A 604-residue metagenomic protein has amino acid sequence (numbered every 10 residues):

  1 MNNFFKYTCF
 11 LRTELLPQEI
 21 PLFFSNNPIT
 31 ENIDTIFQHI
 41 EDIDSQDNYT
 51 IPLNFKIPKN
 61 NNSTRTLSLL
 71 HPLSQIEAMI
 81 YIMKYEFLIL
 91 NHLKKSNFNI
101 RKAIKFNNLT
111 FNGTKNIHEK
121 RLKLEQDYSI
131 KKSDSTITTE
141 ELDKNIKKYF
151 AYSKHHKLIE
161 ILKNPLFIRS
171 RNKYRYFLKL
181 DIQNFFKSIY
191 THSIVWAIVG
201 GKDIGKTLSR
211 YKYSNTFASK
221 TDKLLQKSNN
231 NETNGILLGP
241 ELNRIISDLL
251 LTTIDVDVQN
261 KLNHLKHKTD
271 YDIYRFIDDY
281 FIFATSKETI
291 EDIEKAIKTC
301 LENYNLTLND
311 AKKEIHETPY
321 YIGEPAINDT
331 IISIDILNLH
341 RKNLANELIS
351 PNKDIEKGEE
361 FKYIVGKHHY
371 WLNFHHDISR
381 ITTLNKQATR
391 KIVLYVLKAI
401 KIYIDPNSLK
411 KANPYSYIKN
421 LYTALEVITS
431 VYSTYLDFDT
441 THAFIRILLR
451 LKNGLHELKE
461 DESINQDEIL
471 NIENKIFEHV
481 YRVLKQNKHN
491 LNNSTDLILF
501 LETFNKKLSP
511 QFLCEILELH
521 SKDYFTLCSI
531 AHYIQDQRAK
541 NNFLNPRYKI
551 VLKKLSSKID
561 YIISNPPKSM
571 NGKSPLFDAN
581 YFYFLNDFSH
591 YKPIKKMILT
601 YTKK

Functional and structural regions predicted by a protein language model:
M1-N215, S219-L238, L242: Conserved two-metal-ion catalytic palm core of "right-hand" nucleic acid polymerases, unifying RNA-dependent RNA
T66, L70, K268-D272, T307: Short, surface-exposed helix-loop/turn micro-motifs enriched in polar/charged residues
F87, N263-H264, L306: Short aromatic/hydrophobic-glycine micro-motifs
R169-I277, F283-E294, N343-A579, F584-K603: Conserved polymerase palm-domain catalytic core
S193-A197, I297, P325, I332: Short secondary-structure boundary/capping segments
G200-K202, C300, A326: Juxtamembrane helix-loop transition sites at the ends of transmembrane segments in multi-pass membrane proteins
I293-L301: Short amphipathic alpha-helices in soluble, non-transmembrane regions that often serve as interface/regulatory elements
E302-L337: Conserved catalytic core of two-metal-ion nucleotidyltransferases
